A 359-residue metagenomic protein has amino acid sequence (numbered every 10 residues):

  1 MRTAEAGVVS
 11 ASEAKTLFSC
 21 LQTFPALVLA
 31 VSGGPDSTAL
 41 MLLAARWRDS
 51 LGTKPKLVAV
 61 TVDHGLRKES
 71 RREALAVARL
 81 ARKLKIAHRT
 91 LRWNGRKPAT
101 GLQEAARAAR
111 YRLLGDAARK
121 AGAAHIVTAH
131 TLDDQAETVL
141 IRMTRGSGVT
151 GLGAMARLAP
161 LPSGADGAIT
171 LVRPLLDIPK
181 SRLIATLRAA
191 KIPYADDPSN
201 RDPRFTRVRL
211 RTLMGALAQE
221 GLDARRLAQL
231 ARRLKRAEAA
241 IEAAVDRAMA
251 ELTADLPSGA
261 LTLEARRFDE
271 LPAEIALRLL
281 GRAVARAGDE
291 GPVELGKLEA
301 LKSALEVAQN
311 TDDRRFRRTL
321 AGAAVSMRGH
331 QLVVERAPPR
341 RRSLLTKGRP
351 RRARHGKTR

Functional and structural regions predicted by a protein language model:
R2, S10-D36, K54-V58, V62-H64 (+5 more regions): AMP-forming adenylation/ATP pyrophosphatase catalytic core
R2-G215, Q219: Core alpha/beta nucleotide-donor-binding catalytic domains of modification enzymes
Q135, R209, R226, I275-L279: Residue-level detector of well-ordered alpha-helical segments, enriched for hydrophobic/aromatic packing positions
N200-F205, R225-K235: Internal, active-site/partner-interface "lid" segment
L217-L227: Inter-helical turn/loop segments and adjacent helix faces that build the functional surface of alpha-helical bundle
